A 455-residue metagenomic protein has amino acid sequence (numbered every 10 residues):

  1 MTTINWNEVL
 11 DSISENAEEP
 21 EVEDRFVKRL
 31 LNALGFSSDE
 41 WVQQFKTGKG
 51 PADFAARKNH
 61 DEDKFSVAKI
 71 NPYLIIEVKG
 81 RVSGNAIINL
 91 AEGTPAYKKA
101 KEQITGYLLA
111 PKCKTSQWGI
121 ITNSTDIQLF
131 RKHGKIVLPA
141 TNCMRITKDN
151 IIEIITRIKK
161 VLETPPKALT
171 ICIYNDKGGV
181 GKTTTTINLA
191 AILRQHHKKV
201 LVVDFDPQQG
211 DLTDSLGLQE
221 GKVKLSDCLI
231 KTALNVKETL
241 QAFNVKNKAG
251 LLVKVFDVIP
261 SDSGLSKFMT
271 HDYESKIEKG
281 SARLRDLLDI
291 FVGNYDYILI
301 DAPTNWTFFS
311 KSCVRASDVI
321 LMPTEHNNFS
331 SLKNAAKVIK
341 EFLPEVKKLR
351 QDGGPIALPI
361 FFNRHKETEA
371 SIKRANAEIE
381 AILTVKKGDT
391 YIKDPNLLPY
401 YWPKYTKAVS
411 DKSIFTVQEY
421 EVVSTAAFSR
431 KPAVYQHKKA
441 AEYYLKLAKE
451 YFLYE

Functional and structural regions predicted by a protein language model:
M1-W118, H133-L138, N142-L169: A short, conserved, highly charged catalytic patch centered on acidic carboxylates
G84-K98, Q219-C228, M269-K276, L332-N334 (+2 more regions): Short, flexible/disordered intra-domain loops and linkers
K167-Q209: Walker A/P-loop phosphate-binding motif and the immediately C-terminal alpha-helix
N188, I192, S215, S312: Active-site signature of alpha/beta-hydrolase-fold catalytic machinery across serine- and Asp/Cys-nucleophile hydrolases
P207-P260, K393-N396: Phosphate-binding loop that captures ATP/GTP phosphates
T239-T307: Cytosolic-facing regulatory segments adjacent to core modules
V292-P403: Conserved catalytic-core segment of NTP-binding enzymes
V417-A448: C-terminal boundary of histidine-terminating zinc-finger modules
